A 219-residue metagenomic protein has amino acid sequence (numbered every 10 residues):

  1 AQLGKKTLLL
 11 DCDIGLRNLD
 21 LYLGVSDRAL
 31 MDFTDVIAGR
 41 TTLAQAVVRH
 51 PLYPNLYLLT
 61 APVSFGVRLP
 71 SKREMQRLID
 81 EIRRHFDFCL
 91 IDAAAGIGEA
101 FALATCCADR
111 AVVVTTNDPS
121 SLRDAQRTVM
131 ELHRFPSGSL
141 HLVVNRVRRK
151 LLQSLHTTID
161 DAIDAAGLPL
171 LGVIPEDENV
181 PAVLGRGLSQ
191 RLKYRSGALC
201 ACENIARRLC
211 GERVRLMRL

Functional and structural regions predicted by a protein language model:
A1-L9: Post-Walker A helix-loop "phosphate-sensing" segment adjacent to the P-loop in P-loop NTPases
L9, I91, V113, H141-V144: Structural beta-sheet core signal
L9-R84, V180-R191: P-loop/Walker-type NTP enzyme "switch/lid" segment
R84, G98-P119: Inter-motif core of Ras-like GTPase G domains
R123-P136: Conserved C-terminal guanine-recognition region of P-loop GTPase G domains, centered on the G4
R134-L219: C-terminal lobe/tail of nucleotide-utilizing enzymes
